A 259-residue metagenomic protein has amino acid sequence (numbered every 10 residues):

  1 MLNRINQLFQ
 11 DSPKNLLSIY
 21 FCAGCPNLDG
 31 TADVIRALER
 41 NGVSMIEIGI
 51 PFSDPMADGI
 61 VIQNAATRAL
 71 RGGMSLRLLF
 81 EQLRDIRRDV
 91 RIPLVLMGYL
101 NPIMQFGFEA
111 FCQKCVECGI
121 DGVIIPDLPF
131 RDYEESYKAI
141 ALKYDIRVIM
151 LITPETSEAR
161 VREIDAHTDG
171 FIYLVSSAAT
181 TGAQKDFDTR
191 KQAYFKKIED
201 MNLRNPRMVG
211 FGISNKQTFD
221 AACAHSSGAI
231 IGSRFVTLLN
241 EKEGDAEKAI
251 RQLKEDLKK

Functional and structural regions predicted by a protein language model:
M1-L8, L28, S53-I62, R71-R84 (+6 more regions): Active-site-adjacent beta->alpha loops and helix N-cap segments on the catalytic face of soluble alpha/beta enzymes
L17-F21, I46-I48, L94-G98, V123-I125 (+4 more regions): Hydrophobic faces of well-ordered beta-strands that scaffold small-molecule active sites in alpha/beta enzyme cores
I19, L38, G49, C115 (+3 more regions): Conserved, mostly hydrophobic/aromatic
L28-L38, T156-H167, I213-A229: Catalytic cores of alpha/beta
G42, C115-D121, A141-V148, A166-I172 (+1 more regions): Glycine-enriched alpha-helix->loop->beta-strand junction motifs that scaffold or abut catalytic
M45-D54, G122-I124, L128-D132, I172-A183 (+1 more regions): Glycine-rich phosphate-binding active-site loops on the catalytic face of alpha/beta enzymes
L79, K196-N205, S214-K259: Alpha/beta catalytic cores of nucleotide-metabolism and tRNA/nucleoside-modifying enzymes
Y144-G182: Histidine/lysine/aspartate-rich catalytic loop segments that bind and position anionic ligands
